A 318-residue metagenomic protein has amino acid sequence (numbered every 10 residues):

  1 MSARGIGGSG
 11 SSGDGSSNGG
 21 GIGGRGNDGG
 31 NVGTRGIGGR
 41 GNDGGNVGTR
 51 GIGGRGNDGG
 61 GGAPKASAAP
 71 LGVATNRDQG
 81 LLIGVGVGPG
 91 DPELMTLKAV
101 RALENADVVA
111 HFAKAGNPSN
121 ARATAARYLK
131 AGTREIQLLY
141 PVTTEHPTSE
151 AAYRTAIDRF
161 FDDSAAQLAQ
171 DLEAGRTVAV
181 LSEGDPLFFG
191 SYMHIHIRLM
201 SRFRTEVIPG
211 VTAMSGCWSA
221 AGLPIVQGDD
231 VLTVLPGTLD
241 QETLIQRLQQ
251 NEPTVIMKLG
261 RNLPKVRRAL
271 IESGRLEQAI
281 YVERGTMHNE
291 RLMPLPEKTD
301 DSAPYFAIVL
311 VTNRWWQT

Functional and structural regions predicted by a protein language model:
S2, S9-S12, S16-S17, S67: Serine residues within intrinsically disordered or low-complexity segments
R4, A66-P92, L97-A99, E104-F203 (+5 more regions): Class I S-adenosyl-L-methionine
G5-G10, G19-G59: Long, intrinsically disordered low-complexity tandem-repeat segments
L71, G184-Q250, D300, R314-Q317: Class I SAM-dependent methyltransferase SAM-binding "motif I" and its flanking Rossmann-like core
L82, L248-T318: A contiguous loop/helix-start segment that scaffolds small-molecule binding in enzyme catalytic cores
H111-F112, Q137, V180-S182, V207-G210 (+3 more regions): General beta-strand structural signal in soluble alpha/beta enzymes
G116-P118, T143-T144, T212-G216, L263-P264 (+1 more regions): Short gly/pro/ser/thr-enriched loop/turn and capping motifs at secondary-structure boundaries
A131-T133, F203-R204, S273-I280: Structural alpha-beta junctions
